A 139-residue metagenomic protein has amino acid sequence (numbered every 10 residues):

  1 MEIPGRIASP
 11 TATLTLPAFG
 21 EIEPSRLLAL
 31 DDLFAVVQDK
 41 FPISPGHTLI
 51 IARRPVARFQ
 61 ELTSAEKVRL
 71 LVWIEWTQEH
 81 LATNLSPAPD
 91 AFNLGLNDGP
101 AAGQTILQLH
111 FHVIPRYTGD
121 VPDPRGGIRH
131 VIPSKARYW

Functional and structural regions predicted by a protein language model:
M1-W139: HIT superfamily nucleotide-processing domains
